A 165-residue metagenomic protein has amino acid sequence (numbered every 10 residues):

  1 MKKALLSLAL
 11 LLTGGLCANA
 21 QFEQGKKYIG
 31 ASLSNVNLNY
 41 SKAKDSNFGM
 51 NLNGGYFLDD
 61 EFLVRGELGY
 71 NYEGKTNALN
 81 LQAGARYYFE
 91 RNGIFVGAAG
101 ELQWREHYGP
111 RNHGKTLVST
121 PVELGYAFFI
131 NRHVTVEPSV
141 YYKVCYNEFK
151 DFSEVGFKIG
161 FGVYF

Functional and structural regions predicted by a protein language model:
M1-K26: Cleavable N-terminal export/targeting peptides
L6, A31-L33, V118: Intrinsically disordered, low-complexity segments enriched in Ser/Pro/Gly/Ala and basic residues
N19-Y70, G160-Y164: Short glycine/proline- and aromatic-enriched beta-strand/turn motifs that initiate or cap beta-hairpins
G25-K27, K44-M50, N77-L81, G114-T120 (+1 more regions): Residues that define the transmembrane beta-barrel architecture of outer-membrane proteins
Y28-S32, F95, F128, F152-F165: Outer-membrane beta-barrel "beta-signal"
N37-A43, N71-G74, Y108-G114, Y146-K150: Outer-membrane beta-barrel domain signature
N53-V140, V163-F165: Gram-negative (and chloroplast) outer-membrane scaffold detector with strong preference for beta-barrel transmembrane
Y141-C145: Short acidic/polar capping segments at secondary-structure boundaries
